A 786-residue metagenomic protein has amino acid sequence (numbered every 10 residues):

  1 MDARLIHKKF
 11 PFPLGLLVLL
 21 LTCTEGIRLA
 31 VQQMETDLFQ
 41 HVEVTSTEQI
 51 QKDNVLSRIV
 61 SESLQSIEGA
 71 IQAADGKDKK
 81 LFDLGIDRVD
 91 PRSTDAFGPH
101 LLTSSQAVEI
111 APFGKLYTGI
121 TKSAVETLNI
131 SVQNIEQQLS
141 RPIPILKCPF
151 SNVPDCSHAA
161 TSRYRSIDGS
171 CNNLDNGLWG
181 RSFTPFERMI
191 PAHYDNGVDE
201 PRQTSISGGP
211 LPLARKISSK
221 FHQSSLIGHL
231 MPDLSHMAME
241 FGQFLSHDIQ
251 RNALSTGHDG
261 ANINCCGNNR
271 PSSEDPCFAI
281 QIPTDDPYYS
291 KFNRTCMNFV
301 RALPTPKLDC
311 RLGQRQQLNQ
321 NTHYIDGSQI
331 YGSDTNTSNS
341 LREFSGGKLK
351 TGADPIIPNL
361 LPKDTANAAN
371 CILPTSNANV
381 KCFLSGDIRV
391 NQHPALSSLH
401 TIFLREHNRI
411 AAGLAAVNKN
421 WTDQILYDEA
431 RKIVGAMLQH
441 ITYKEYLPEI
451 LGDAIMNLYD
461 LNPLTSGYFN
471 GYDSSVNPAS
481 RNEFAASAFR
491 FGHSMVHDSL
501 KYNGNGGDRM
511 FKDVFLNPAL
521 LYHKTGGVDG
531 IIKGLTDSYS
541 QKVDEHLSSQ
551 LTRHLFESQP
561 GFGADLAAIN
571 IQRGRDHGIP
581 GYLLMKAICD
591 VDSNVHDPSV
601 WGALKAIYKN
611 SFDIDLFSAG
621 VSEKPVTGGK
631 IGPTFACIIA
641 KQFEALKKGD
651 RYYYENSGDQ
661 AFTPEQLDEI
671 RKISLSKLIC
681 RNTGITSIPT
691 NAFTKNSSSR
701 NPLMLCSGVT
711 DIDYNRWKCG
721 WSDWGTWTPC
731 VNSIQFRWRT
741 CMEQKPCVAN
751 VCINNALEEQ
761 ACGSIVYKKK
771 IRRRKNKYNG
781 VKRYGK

Functional and structural regions predicted by a protein language model:
M1-V18: Classical eukaryotic N-terminal signal peptides for Sec-dependent ER targeting/secretion, especially the positively
P11, S333, L404: Alpha-helical and His/Cys-centered functional microenvironments
F12-L14, K695, K786: Generic detector of N-terminal low-structure segments
L17-P394, A412, V417-K718: Terminal regions of secretory-pathway proteins
P394-R405: Alpha-helical bundle segments that constitute or directly flank the non-heme di-iron/ferroxidase center
E406-H407, A411: Juxtamembrane membrane-interface segments of multi-pass membrane proteins
F484, R716-K786: Thrombospondin type-1
